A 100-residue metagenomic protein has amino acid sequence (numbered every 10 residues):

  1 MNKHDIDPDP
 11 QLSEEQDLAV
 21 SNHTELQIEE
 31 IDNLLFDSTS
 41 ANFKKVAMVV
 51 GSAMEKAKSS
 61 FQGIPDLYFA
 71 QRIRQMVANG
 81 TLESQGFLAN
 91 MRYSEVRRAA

Functional and structural regions predicted by a protein language model:
M1-N33: Long, low-complexity, charged/polar intrinsically disordered regions in eukaryotic proteins
N22-K45, K56, Y68, R74: Positively charged, polyanion-binding regions of nucleic-acid-associated proteins
K44-I64: Short acidic, hydrophobic short linear motifs in intrinsically disordered regions
F61-A78: Short amphipathic alpha-helical interaction segments
Q75-L88: A short, conserved structural fragment
F87-A100: Short, cationic-aromatic polyanion-contact patches
